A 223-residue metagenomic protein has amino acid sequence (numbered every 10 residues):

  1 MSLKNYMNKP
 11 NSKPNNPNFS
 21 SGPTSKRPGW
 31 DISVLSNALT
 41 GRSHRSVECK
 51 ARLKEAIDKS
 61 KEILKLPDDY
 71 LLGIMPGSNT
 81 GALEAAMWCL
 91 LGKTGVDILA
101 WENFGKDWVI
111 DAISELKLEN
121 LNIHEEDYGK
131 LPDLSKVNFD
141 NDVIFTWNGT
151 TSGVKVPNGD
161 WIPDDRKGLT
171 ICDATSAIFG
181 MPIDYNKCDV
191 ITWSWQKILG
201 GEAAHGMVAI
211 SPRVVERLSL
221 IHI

Functional and structural regions predicted by a protein language model:
M1-V47: N-terminal "arm"/small-domain region of PLP-dependent enzymes with the aminotransferase-like
S33-A85, C89, W101-D111: Conserved N-terminal alpha-helix of the aminotransferase class I/II PLP-enzyme fold
P76, I144-W147, I171-C172, S194 (+1 more regions): Short beta-strand segments
G81, W88-V143: PLP-dependent aminotransferase-like
D127-F179: Active-site phosphate-binding strand-loop segment of PLP-dependent enzymes
Y185-Q196: Conserved active-site segment immediately N-terminal to the catalytic lysine that forms the internal aldimine
R213-L218: Short helix-loop capping/hinge motifs at secondary-structure junctions, enriched in acidic/polar residues
I221-I223: Conserved small/polar residues in nucleotide/adenosyl-binding loops
